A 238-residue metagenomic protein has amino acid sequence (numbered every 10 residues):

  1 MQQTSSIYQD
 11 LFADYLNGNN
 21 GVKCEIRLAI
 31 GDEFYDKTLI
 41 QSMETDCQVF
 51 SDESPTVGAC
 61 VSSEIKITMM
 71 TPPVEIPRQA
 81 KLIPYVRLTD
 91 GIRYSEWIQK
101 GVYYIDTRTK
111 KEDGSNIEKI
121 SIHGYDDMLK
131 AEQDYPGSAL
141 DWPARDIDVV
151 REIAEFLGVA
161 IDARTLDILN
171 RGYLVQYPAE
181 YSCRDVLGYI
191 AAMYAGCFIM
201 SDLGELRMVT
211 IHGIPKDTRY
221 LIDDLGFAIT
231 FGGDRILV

Functional and structural regions predicted by a protein language model:
M1-A144, E152, Q176-E180, R184-A195 (+2 more regions): Assembly/oligomerization scaffold segments
K130-E132, V149-A179: N-terminal export/assembly leaders
D141, N170, R207-M208: Flexible domain-boundary/linker segments
D146, A154, V175-Y177, V209-Y220: Charge-rich, low-complexity amphipathic helices in intrinsically disordered tails/linkers adjacent to domains
V159-D167, A192-R207: Short, well-structured beta-strand/strand-turn elements
A160-R164, H212-F227: A short, terminal or domain-edge coil/loop segment
G204, V209-T218, T230-G233, V238: Long, internal scaffold/assembly segments composed of regular secondary structure
